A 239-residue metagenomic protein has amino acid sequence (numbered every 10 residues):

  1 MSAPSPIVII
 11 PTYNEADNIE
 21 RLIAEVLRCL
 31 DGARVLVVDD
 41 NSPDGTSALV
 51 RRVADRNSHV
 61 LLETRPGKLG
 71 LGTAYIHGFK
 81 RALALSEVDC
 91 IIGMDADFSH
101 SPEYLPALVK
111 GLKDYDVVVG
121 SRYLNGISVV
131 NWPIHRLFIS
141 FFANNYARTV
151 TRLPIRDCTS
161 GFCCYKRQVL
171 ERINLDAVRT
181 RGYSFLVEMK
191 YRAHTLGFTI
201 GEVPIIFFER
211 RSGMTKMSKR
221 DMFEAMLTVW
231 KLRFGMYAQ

Functional and structural regions predicted by a protein language model:
M1-P6, R152-L153, L175-Q239: Hydrophobic helical membrane-anchoring modules
D17-R21, D44-V53: Acidic helix N-cap motif at the loop->helix transition within catalytic regions of sugar-transfer enzymes
A24-A33: Short, acidic, metal-binding catalytic loop of nucleotide-sugar glycosyltransferases
G32-S42, E63-T64: Short beta-strand/loop segment that forms part of the nucleotide-sugar
D39-A48, G67, F98: A conserved acidic beta->alpha catalytic loop
S47-L85: Conserved donor nucleotide-binding strand/loop of the catalytic core
R65-R81, C90, P102-Y183, R210-A225: Acceptor/aglycone-binding surface of glycosyltransferases and processive sugar-polymer synthases
E87-S99: Short beta-strand-to-loop acidic/aromatic patch adjacent to the donor-nucleotide binding site
